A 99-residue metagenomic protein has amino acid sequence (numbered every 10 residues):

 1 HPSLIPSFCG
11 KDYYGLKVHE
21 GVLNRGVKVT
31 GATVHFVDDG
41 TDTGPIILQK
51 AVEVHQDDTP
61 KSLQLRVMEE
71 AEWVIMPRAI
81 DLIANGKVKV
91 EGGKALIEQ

Functional and structural regions predicted by a protein language model:
P2-G93: Donor/substrate-binding cores of folate-linked one-carbon enzymes
A95-E98: Generic recognition of long tandem-repeat/solenoid scaffolds
